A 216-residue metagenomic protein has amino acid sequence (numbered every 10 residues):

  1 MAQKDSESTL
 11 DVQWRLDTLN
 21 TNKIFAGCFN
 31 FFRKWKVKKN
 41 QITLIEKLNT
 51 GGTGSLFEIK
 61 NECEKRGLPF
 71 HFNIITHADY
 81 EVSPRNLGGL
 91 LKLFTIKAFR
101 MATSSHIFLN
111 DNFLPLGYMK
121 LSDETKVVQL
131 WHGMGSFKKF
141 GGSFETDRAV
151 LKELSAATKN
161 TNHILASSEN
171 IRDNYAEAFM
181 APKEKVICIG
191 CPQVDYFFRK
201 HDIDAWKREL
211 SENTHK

Functional and structural regions predicted by a protein language model:
A2-F99, H106, P115: N-terminal pre-catalytic "stem/leader" segment of glycosyltransferase-like enzymes
E7-C28, K138, S143, E153-K216: A nucleotide-sugar donor-handling region in carbohydrate enzymes
K38-K39, P69, S104, E124 (+3 more regions): A general structural motif
G52, F72-I74, V127-W131, F179-K183: Tryptophan-centric aromatic hotspots in well-structured domains and transmembrane helices
F57, P84-E153: Extended catalytic core of nucleotide-activated donor transferases of GT-like folds
N73, F108, K126-Q129, H163-L165 (+1 more regions): Hydrophobic/aromatic beta-strand patches that form the interior of the parallel beta-sheet core in alpha/beta enzyme
T76-E81, F113, G133-M134, E169-N170: Short beta-alpha junction loops
